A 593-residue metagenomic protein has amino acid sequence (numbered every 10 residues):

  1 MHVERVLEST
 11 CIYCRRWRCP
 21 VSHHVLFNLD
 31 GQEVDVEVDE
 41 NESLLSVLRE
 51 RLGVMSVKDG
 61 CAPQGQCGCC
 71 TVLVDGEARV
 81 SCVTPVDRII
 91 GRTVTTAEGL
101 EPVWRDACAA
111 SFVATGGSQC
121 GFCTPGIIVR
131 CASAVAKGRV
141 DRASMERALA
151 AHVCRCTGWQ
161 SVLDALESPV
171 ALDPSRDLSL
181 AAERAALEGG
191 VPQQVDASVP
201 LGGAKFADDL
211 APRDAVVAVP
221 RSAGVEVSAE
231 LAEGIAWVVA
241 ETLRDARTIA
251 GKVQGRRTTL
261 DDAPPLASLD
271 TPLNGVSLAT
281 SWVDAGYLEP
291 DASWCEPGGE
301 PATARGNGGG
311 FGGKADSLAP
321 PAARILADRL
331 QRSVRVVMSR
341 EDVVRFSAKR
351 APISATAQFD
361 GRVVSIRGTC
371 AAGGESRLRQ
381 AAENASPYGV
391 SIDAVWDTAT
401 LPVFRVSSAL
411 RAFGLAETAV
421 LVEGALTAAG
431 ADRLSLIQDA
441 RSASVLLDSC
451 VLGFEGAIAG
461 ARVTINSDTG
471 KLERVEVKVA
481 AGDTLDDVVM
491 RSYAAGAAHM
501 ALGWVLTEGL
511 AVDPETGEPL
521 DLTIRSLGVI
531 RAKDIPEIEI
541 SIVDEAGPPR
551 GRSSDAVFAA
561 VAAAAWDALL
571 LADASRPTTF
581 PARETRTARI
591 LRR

Functional and structural regions predicted by a protein language model:
M1-H2, V21: Accessible peptide chain termini
H2-E4, T10-C11: N-terminal amphipathic/hydrophobic targeting modules at extreme N-termini, encompassing cleavable Sec/SRP-type signal
C11-A181, A185, Q254, T259-D261: Signature of N-terminal electron-transfer/Fe-S-associated modules in redox systems
P20-N28, E33-E37, G53-M55, A62 (+2 more regions): Cofactor-binding beta-sheet edge motifs in enzyme active sites
